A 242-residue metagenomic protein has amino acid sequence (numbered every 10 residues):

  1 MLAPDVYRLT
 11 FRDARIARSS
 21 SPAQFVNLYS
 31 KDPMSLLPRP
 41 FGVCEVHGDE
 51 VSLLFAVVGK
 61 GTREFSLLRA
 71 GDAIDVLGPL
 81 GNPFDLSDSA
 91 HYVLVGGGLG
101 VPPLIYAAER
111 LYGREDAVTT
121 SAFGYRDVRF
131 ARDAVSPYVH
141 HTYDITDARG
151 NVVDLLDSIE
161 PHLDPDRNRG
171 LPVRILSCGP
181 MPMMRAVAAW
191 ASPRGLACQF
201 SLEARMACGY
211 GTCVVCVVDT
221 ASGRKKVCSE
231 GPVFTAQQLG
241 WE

Functional and structural regions predicted by a protein language model:
M1-A70: Ferredoxin-reductase
M34-F41, G81-A90, C228: Short, Lys/Arg- and Gly-enriched loop/turn segments at beta-strand edges
K60-E203: FNR/FR-type flavoprotein reductase catalytic core
P103, M181-P182, E203-P232: Local cysteine-cluster metal-coordination motifs and their immediate loop/turn environment, predominantly Fe-S cluster
P232-E242: Short microdomains enriched in Cys/His and/or Lys/Arg
